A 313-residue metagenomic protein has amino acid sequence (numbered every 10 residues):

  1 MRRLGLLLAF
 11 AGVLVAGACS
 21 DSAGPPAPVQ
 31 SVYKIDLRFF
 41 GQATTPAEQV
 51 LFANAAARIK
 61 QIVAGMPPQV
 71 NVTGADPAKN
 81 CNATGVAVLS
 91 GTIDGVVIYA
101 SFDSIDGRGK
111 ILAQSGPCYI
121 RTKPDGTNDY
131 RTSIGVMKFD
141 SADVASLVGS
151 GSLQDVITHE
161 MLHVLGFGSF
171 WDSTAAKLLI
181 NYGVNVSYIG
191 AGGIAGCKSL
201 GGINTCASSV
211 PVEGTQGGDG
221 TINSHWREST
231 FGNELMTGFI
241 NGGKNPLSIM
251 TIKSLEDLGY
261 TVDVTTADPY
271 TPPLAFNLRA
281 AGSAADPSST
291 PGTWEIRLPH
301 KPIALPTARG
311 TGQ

Functional and structural regions predicted by a protein language model:
M1-L8: Bacterial N-terminal signal peptides that target proteins for export
A11-G12: Repetitive helical segments and hydrophobic/amphipathic motifs
V15-A18: C-terminal motif of bacterial Sec signal peptides marking the signal peptidase cleavage site
D21: Short, conserved catalytic or interaction motifs in soluble domains
G24-T158, V164-Q313: Extracellular zinc-dependent metalloprotease catalytic-domain scaffold
